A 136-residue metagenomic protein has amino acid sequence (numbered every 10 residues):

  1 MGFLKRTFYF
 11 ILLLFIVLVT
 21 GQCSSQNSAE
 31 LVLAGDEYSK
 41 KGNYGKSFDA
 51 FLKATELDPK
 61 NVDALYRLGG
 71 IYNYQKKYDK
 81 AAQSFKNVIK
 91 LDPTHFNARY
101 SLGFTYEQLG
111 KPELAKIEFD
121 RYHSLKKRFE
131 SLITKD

Functional and structural regions predicted by a protein language model:
L52-E56, K86-K90, H123-S124: Conserved structural position within tetratricopeptide repeats
E107-D136: Terminal, low-structured helical/coil segments at or just beyond the last alpha-helical repeat
